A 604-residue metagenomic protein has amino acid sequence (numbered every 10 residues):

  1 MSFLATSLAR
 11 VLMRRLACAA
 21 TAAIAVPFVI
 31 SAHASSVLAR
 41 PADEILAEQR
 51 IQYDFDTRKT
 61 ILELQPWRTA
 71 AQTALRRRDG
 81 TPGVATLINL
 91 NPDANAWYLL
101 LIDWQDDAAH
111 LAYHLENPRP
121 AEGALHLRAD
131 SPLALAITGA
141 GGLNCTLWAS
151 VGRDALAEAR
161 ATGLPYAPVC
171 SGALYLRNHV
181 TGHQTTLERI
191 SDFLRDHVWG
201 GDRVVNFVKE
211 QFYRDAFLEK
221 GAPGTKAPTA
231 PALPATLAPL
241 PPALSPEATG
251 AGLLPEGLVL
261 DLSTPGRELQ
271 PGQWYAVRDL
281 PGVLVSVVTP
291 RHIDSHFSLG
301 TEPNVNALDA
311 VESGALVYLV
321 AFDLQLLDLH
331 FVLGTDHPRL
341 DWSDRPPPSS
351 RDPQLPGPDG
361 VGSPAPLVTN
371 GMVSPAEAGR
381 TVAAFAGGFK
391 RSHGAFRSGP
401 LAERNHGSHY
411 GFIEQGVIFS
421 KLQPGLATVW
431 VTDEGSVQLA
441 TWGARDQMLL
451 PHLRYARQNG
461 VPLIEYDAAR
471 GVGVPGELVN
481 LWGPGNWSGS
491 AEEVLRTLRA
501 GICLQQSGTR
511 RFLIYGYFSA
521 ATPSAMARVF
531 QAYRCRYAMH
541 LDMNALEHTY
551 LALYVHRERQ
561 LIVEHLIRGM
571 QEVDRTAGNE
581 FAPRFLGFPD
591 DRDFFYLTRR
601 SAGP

Functional and structural regions predicted by a protein language model:
M1-M13: N-terminal secretory signal peptides that target proteins for export/translocation
C18-P27: Bacterial N-terminal signal peptides
S35-I418: Zymogen propeptides
A310-G314, S420-Q423, E493-R496, L586-P589: A short catalytic or substrate-binding loop motif that flags glycine-/basic-rich loops and adjacent residues that bind
L333-S519, P523-M526, F530-Q531: Aspartyl protease catalytic domain
I464-Y466, V472-E477, W487-G603: Extended C-terminal subregions enriched in glycine
